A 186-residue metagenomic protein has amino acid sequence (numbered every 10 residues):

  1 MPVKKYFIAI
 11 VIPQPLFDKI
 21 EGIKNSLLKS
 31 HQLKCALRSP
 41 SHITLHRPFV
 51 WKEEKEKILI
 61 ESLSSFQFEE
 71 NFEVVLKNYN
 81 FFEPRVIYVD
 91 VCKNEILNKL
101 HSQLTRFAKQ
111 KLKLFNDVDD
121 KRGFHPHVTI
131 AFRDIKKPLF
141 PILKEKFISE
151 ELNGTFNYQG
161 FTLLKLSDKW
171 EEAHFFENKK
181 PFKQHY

Functional and structural regions predicted by a protein language model:
M1-E73, N94-G154, W170-Y186: Basic, often amphipathic N-terminal segments
F82-R85: Short acidic/glycine-enriched loop/turn segments that link adjacent beta-strands
V89: Short, structured beta-strand-loop surface elements
F161: Residue-level signal for inorganic ion chemistry
